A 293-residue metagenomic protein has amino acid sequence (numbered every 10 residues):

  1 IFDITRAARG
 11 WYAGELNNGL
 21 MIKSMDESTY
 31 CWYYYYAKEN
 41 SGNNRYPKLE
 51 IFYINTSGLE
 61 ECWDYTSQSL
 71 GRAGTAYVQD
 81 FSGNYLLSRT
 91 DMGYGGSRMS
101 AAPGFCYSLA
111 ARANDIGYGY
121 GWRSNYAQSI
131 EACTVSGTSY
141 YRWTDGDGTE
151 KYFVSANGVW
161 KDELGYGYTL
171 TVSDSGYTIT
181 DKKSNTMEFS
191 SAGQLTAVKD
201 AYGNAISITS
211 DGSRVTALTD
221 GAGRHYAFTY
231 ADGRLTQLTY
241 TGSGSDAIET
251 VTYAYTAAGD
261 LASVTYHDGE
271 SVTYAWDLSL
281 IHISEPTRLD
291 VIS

Functional and structural regions predicted by a protein language model:
I1-T56: Secreted, disulfide-rich extracellular signaling modules
G19-S24, T138-G146, T178-T180, T236 (+2 more regions): Short, hydrophobic/proline-enriched secondary-structure or compact coil segments at domain edges
N55-L164, Y266-D277, S284: Short secondary-structure "cap/edge" segments that initiate or terminate local elements
R89, P103, Y152-V154, L170-D174 (+5 more regions): Aromatic-rich beta-strand edge motifs centered on tyrosine
E163-K182: Extended, loop-rich substrate-binding clefts of extracytoplasmic carbohydrate-active enzymes
I281-S293: Single conserved hydrophobic/aromatic residue that forms the stacking wall/gate of nucleotide- or nucleobase-binding
